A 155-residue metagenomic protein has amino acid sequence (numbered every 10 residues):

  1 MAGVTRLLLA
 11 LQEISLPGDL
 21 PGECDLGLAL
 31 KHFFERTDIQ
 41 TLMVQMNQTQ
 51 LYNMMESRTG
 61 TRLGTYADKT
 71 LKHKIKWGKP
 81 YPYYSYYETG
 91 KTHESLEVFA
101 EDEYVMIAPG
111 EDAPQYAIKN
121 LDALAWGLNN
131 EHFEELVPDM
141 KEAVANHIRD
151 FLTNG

Functional and structural regions predicted by a protein language model:
M1-G155: Short, Lys/Arg-rich flexible segments
